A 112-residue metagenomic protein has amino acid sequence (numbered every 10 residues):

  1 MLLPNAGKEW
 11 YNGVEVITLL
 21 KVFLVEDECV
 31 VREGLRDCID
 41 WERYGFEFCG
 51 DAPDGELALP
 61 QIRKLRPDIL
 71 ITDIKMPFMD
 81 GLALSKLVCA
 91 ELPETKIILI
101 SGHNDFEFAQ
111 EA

Functional and structural regions predicted by a protein language model:
M1-K21: Non-catalytic signal-transmission and effector/linker regions of two-component phosphorelay proteins
L20, F46-E47, M79, T95: A structural micro-motif
K21-F23, G50, I98: A structural signal for isolated positions on well-ordered beta-strands in alpha/beta enzyme cores
V25-E26, A52, L70: Conserved sequence signature across two-component system core domains
E28-G50: Two-component/phosphorelay signaling modules centered on CheY-like receiver
R43-P53, Q61, A109: Short hydrophobic/Thr-rich beta-strand motif most characteristic of the beta2 strand and flanking loop of CheY-like
L59-P60, L65, I69-A112: CheY-like receiver
